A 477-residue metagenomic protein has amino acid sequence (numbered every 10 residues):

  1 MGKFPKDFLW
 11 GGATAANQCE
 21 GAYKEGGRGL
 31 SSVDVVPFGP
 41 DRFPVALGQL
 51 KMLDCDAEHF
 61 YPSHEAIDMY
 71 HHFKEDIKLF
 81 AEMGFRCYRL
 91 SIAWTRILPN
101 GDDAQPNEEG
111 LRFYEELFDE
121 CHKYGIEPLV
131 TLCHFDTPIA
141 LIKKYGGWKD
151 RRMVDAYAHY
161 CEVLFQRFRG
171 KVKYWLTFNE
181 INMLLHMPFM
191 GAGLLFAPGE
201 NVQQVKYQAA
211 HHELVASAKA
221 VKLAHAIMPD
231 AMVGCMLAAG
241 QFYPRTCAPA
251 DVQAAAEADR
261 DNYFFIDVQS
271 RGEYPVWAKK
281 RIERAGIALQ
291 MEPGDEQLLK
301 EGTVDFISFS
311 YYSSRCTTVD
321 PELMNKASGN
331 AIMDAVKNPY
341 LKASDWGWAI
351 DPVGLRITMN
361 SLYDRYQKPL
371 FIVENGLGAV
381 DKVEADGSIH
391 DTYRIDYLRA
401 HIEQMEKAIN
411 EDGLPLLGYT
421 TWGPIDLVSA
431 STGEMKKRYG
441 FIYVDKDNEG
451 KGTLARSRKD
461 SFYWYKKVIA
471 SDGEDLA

Functional and structural regions predicted by a protein language model:
M1-A57, A81, N100-D102, L111-A477: Active-site region of glycoside hydrolase catalytic domains
E58-H72, K149-R152: Active-site mouth loops of central-metabolism enzymes
S63, Y70, G101-A104, D345: Short, flexible active-site loop motifs that bind/organize anionic cofactors or intermediates
D68, H72-A93, E301-F306: Catalytic domains of carbohydrate-active enzymes, especially glycoside hydrolases
R86, T95-I97, F135-T137: A short acidic, glycine/proline-enriched capping/turn motif at secondary-structure boundaries, especially helix N-cap
I92-P106: Glycine-rich, proline-tolerant flexible connector loops at the mouths of alpha/beta enzymes
